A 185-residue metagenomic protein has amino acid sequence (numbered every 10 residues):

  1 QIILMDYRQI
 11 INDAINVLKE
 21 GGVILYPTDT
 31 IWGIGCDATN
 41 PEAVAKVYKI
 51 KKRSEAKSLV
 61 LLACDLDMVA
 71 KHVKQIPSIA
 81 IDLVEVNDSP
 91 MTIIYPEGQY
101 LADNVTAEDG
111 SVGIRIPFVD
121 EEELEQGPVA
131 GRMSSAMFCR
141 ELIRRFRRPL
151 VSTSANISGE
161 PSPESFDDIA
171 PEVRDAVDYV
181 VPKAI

Functional and structural regions predicted by a protein language model:
I2-I185: Active-site-adjacent structural elements in enzyme catalytic cores
